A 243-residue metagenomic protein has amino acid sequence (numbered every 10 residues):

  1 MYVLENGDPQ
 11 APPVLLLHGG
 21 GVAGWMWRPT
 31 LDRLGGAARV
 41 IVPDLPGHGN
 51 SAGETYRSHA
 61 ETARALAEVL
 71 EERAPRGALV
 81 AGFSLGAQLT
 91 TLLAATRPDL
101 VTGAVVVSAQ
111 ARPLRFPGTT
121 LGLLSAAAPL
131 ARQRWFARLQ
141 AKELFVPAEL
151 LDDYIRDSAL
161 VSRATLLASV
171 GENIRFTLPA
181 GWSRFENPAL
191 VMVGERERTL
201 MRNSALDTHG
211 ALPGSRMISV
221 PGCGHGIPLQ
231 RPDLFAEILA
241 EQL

Functional and structural regions predicted by a protein language model:
Y2-A52: Conserved HGGG/HGGXW glycine-rich cap/lid loop of the alpha/beta-hydrolase fold
P29, R39-A81, E237: Active-site loop/oxyanion-hole signature of alpha/beta-hydrolase fold enzymes
G82-G86, T90: Gly/Ala-rich beta-loop-alpha elbow adjacent to hydrolase catalytic centers
T91-T96, L100-A131: Flexible "cap/lid" loop of the alpha/beta hydrolase fold
R115-P117, A131-S183: Conserved alpha/beta-hydrolase catalytic His-Asp/Glu region
F185, V191-V193: Short beta-strand/loop motif that positions the catalytic acidic residue of the alpha/beta-hydrolase fold
R196-L200: Acidic catalytic loop of the alpha/beta-hydrolase fold
C223-A236: Catalytic histidine-centered segment of alpha/beta-hydrolase-like enzymes
